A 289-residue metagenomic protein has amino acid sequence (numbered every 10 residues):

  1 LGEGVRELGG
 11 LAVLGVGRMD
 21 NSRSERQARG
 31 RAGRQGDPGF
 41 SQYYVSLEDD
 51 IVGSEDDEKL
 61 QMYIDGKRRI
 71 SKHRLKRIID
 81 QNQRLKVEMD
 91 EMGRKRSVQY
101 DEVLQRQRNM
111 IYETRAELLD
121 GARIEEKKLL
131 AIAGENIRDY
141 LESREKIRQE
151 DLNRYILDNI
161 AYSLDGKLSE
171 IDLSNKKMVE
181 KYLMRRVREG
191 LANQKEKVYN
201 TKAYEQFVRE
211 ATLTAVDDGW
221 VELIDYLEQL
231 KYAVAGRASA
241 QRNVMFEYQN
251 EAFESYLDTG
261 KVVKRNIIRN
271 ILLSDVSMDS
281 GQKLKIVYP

Functional and structural regions predicted by a protein language model:
L1-V13, R18-Y43, D50-G66: Conserved SF2 helicase motif VI
G15-G17, V45, R115, I224: Active-site proximal loops enriched in glycine and acidic residues that flank catalytic Cys/His/Asp and coordinate
Q35, I51, E55, K59-P289: Extended, charged helical/alpha-beta scaffold domains that provide interaction surfaces
